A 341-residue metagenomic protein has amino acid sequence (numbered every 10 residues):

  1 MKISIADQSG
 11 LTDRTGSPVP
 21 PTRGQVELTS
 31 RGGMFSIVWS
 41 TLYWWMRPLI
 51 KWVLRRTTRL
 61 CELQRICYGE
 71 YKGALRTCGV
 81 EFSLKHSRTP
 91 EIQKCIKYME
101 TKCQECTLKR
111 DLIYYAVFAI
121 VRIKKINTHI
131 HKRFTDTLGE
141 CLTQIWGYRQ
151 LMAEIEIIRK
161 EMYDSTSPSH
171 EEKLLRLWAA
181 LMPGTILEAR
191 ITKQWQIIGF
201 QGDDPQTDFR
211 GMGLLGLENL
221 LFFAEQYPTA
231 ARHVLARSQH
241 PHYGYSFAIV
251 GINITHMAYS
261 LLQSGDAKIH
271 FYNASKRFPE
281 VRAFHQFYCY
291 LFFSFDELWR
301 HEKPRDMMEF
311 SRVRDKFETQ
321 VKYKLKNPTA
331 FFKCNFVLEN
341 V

Functional and structural regions predicted by a protein language model:
K2-V341: Extended acidic/polar regulatory tracts at the flanks of large eukaryotic scaffold/adaptor proteins
